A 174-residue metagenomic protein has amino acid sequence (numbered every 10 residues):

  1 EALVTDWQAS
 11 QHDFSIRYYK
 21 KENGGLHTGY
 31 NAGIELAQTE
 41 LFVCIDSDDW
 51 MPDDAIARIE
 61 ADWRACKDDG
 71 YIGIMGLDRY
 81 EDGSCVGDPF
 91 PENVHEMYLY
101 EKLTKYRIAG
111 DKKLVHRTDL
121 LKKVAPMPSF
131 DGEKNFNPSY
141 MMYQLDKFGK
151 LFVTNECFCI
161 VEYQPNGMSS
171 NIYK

Functional and structural regions predicted by a protein language model:
E1-Y19, R64: Acidic donor-binding segment of Leloir-type glycosyltransferases
T5, N31, T39, P52-R64: Short alpha-helix within the catalytic core of nucleotide-sugar-dependent glycosyltransferases
W7, Y18, N31-G33, P52 (+3 more regions): Structured catalytic cores of enzymes that bind and process phosphorylated ligands/cofactors
K21-A37: Glycine-rich, basic loop-to-helix element that forms the pyrophosphate-binding segment of sugar-nucleotide handling
F42: Short aromatic/hydrophobic "clamp" motif used to bind/position activated sugar donors
D46-W50: The conserved acidic donor/metal-binding loop of glycosyltransferases
D54-D88: Conserved donor NDP-sugar-binding/catalytic core segment of glycosyltransferases
Y80, V86-N171: Conserved nucleotide-sugar donor-binding catalytic segment
